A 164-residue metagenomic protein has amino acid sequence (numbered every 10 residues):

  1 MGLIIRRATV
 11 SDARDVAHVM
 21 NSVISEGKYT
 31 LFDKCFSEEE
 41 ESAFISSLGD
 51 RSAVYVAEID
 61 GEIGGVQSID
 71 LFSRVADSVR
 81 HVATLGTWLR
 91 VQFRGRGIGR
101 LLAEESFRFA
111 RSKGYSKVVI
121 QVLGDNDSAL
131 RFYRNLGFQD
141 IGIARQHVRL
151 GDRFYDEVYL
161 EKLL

Functional and structural regions predicted by a protein language model:
I4-V16: A short beta-loop-alpha structural element at the N-terminal edge of CoA-dependent acyl/N-acetyltransferase catalytic
V10, K34-Q92, A103-E105, F109 (+1 more regions): Acetyl-CoA-dependent GNAT
D15, T84, S128: Amphipathic alpha-helical recognition patches that constitute DNA-binding helices
A17-F44: Conserved GNAT-fold acetyl-CoA-binding loop/helix
V56, S68, T84-W88, G97 (+3 more regions): Conserved beta-strand segments that form the floor/walls of ligand-binding pockets within enzyme and binding domains
L71-R74, K117-L123, R134, Q139-Y155: Conserved catalytic-core motifs of GNAT/GCN5-like acyltransferases
G95-R108, S112, R131-N135: Conserved acetyl-CoA-binding loop-helix of GNAT-fold acetyltransferases
R153-L164: Terminal substrate-recognition subdomain of acyl/acetyltransferases
